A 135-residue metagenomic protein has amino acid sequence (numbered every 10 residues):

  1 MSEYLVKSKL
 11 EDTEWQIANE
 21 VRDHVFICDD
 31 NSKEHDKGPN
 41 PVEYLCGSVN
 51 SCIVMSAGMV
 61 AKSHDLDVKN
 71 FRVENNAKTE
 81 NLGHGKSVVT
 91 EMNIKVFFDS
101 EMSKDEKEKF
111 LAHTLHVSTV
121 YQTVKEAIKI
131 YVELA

Functional and structural regions predicted by a protein language model:
M1-G47, G58-A135: Extended beta-strand/beta-hairpin segments
C52: Alpha-helical metal-binding/catalytic segments enriched in His/Glu/Asp
M55: Active-site-adjacent loop/helix segments that line or gate small-molecule/cofactor pockets in enzymes
